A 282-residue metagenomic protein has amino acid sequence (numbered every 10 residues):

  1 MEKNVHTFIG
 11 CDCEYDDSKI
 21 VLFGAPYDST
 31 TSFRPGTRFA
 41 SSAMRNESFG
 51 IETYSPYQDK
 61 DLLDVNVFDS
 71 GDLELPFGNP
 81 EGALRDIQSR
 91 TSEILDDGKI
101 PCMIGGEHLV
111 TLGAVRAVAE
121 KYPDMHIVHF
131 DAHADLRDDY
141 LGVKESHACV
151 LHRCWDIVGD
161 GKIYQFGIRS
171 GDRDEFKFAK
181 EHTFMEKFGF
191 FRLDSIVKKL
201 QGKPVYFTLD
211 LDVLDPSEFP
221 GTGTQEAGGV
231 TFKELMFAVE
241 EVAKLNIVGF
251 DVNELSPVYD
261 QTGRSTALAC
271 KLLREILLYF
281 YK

Functional and structural regions predicted by a protein language model:
M1-K282: Conserved alpha-helical scaffold segments that buttress catalytic/binding sites
